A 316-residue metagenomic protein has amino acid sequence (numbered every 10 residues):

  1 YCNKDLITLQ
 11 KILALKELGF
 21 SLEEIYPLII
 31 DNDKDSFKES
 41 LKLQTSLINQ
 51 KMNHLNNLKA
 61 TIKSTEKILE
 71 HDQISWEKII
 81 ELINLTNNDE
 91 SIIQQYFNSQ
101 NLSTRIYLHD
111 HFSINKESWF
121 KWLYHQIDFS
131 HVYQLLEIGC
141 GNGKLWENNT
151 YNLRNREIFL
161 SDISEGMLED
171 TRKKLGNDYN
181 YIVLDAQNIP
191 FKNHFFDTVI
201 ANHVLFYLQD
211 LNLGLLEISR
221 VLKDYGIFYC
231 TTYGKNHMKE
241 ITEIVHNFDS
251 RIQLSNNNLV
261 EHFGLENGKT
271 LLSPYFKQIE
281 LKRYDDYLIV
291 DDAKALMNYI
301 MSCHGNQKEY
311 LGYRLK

Functional and structural regions predicted by a protein language model:
D31-T86: Short, charged amphipathic alpha-helical surface segments
S91-E117: Class I SAM-dependent methyltransferase Rossmann-like catalytic core, especially the SAM/SAH-binding loop
S103-L108, Y284-K316: C-terminal helical/coil "lid" or tail adjacent to the Rossmann-like core of SAM-dependent
S113-Y133: Conserved alpha-helix/loop element of class I SAM-dependent methyltransferases that forms part of the SAM/SAH-binding
L136-N188: Class I SAM-dependent methyltransferase SAM/SAH-binding core
Q187-V199: A short acidic, Gly/Pro-enriched loop at the edge of an enzyme's catalytic core that lines a small-molecule cofactor
N212-I227: A short glycine-rich, Lys/Arg-flanked "PGG" loop and its adjoining helix->strand segment in the class I
Y229-R251: Conserved class I S-adenosyl-L-methionine
